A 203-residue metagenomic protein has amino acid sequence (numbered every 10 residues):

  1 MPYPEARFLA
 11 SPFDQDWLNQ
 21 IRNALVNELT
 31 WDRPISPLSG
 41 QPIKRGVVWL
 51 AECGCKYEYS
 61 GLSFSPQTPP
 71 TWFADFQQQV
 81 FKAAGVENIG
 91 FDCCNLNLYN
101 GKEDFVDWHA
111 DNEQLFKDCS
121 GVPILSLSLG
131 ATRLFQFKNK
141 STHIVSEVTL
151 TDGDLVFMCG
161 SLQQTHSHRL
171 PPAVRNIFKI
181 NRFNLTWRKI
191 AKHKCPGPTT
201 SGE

Functional and structural regions predicted by a protein language model:
M1-E203: Non-heme Fe(II) oxygenase metal-center motifs and adjacent flexible, charged/small-residue loops
